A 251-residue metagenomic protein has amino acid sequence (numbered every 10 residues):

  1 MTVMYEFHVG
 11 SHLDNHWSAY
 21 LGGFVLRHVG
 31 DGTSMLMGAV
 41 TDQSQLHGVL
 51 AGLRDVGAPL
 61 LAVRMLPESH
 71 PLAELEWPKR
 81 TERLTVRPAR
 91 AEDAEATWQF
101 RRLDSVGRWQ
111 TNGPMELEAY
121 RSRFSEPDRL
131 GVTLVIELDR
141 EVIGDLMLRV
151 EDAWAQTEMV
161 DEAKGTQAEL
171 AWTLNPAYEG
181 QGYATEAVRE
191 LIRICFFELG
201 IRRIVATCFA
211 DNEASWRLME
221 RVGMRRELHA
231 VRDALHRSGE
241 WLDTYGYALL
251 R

Functional and structural regions predicted by a protein language model:
M1-A73: Long, contiguous binding/interaction regions
S11, A39-D42, R90, Q110-G113 (+1 more regions): Short loop or secondary-structure boundary microenvironments that flank and position key functional residues
N15, Q43-H47, L117, Q181 (+1 more regions): Loop/helix-junction capping segments adjacent to catalytic residues or to phosphate/diphosphate-binding pockets
L21, L50, W98, R121-F124: A generic alpha-helix structural signal
R64-M65, W109-E116, V132-E137: A short, aromatic/hydrophobic, helix- or strand-capping loop or linear motif that either lines the entrance/gate
L72-S105, T133-R251: Acyl-donor (CoA/ACP) binding surface of acyl/acetyltransferases
S105-S125: Conserved GNAT-fold acetyl-CoA-binding loop/helix
